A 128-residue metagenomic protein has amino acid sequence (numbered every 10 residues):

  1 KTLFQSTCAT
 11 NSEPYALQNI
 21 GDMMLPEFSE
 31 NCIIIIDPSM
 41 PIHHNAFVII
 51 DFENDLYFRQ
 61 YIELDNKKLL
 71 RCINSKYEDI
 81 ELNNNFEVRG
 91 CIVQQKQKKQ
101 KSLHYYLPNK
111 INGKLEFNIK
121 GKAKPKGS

Functional and structural regions predicted by a protein language model:
T2-C8: Short, positively charged
T10-S128: Acidic/glycine-rich C-terminal interaction modules and beta/coil loop segments that lie outside canonical DNA-binding
